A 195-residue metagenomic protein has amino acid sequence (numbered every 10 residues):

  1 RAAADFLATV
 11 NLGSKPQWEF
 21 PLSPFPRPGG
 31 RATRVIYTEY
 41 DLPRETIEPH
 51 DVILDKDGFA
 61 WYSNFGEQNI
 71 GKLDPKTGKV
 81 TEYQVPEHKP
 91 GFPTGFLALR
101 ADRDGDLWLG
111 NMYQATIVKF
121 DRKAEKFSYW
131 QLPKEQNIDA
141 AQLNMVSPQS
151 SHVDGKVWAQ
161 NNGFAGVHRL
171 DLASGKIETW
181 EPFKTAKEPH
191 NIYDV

Functional and structural regions predicted by a protein language model:
R1-L12, S23: Periplasmic c-type cytochrome electron-transfer domains
P24-T46: A short helix->beta-strand "capping" segment at the edge of beta-propeller domains
T38-L42, K79-K89, K126-D139, K176-T185: A short beta-strand motif characteristic of beta-propeller blades
E45-D57, H88-D104, E135-G155, T185-V195: Beta-rich, blade/repeat-based domains predominating in secreted/periplasmic proteins but also intracellular
F59-Y62, D106-L109, K156-A159: Conserved beta-propeller blade signature
F65, M112, R122, N162-G163 (+1 more regions): Short loop/turn segments immediately following the C-termini of beta-strands
N69-K72, A115-K119, A165-R169: A short loop-to-beta-strand structural motif that recurs across blades of beta-propeller domains
D74-G78, D121-E125, D171-G175: Short loop/turn segments that connect beta-strands within beta-propeller blades
